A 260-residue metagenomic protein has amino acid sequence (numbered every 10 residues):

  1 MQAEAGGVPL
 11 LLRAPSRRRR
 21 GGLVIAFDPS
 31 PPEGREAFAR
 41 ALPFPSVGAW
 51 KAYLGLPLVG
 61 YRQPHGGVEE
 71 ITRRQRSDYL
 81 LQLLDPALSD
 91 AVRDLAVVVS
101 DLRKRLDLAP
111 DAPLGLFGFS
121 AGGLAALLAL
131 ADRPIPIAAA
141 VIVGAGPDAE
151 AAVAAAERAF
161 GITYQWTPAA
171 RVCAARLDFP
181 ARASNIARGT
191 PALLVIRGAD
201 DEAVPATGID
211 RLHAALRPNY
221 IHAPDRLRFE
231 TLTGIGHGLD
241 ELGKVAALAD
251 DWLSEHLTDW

Functional and structural regions predicted by a protein language model:
G6-E70: Short, surface-exposed "cap/lid" segments of acyl-processing enzymes
S30, A199-D201, T233-G236: Acidic beta-to-alpha connecting loop that harbors the catalytic carboxylate
R62-S77, A155-A159: Short, flexible, mixed-charge acidic loops at enzyme active sites
T72-L106: Alpha/beta-hydrolase active-site loop
V97-A159: Primarily recognizes the serine-hydrolase "nucleophile elbow" in alpha/beta-hydrolase and SGNH/GDSL folds
A149-I221: The feature captures the conserved acid-bearing segment of alpha/beta-hydrolase catalytic domains
D210, P218-W260: C-terminal catalytic histidine-bearing segment of alpha/beta-hydrolase fold enzymes
